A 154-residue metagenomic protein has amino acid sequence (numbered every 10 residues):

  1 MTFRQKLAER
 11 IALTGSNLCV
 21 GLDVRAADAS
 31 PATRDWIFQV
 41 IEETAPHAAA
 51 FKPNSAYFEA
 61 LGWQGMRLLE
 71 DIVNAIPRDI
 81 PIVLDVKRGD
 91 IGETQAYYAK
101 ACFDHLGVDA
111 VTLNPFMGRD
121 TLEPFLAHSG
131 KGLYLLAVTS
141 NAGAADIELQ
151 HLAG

Functional and structural regions predicted by a protein language model:
M1-V83: Conserved N-terminal beta1-alpha1 strand-loop-helix module at the mouth
R25-A26, D90-G154: Conserved anion-binding
K52-P53, I82-V86, T112-N114, L135: General beta-strand structural signal in soluble alpha/beta enzymes
